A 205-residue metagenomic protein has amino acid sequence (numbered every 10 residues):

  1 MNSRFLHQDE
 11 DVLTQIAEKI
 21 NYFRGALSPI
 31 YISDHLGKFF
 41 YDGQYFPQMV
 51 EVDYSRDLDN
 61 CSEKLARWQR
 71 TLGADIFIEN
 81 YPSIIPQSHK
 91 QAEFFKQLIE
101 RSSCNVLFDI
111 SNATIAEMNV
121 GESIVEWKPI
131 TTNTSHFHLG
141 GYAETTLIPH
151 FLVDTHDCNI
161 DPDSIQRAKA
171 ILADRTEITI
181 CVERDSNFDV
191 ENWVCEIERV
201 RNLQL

Functional and structural regions predicted by a protein language model:
M1, I30-D34, I76-E79, V106-F108 (+2 more regions): Hydrophobic faces of well-ordered beta-strands that scaffold small-molecule active sites in alpha/beta enzyme cores
M1-L6, G37, Y81-S83, S111-I115 (+2 more regions): Active-site beta-loop-alpha junctions enriched in small/polar residues
D9-V106, I115, P162: Active-site acidic/histidine proton-transfer and metal-coordination neighborhood in alpha/beta enzyme cores
E10-D11, Q48-S55, A116-E177: Gly/Pro-rich active-site loop or hairpin
V12-I16, K90-Q91, N119-S123, N192-E196: Residues at alpha-helix caps and immediate loop-helix transition turns in enzyme cores, especially N- and C-cap
A26, T71, R101, I130 (+2 more regions): Alpha-helix C-cap/termination motif
T146-P149, F188-N192: Short active-site-adjacent structural elements
D189-L205: C-terminal helical cap(s) of enzyme catalytic domains, especially alpha/beta-barrels
